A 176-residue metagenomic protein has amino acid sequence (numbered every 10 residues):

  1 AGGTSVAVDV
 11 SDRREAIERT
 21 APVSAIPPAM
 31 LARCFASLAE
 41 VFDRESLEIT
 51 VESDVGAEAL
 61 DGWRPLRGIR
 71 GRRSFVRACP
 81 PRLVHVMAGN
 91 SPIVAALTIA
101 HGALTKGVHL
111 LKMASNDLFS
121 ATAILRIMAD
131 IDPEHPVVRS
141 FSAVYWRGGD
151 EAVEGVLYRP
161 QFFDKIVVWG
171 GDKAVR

Functional and structural regions predicted by a protein language model:
A1-F75: N-terminal Rossmann-like NAD(P)+-binding subdomain of aldehyde/semialdehyde dehydrogenases
G62-R176: Rossmann-like NAD(P) dinucleotide-binding subdomain of oxidoreductase/dehydrogenase enzymes
